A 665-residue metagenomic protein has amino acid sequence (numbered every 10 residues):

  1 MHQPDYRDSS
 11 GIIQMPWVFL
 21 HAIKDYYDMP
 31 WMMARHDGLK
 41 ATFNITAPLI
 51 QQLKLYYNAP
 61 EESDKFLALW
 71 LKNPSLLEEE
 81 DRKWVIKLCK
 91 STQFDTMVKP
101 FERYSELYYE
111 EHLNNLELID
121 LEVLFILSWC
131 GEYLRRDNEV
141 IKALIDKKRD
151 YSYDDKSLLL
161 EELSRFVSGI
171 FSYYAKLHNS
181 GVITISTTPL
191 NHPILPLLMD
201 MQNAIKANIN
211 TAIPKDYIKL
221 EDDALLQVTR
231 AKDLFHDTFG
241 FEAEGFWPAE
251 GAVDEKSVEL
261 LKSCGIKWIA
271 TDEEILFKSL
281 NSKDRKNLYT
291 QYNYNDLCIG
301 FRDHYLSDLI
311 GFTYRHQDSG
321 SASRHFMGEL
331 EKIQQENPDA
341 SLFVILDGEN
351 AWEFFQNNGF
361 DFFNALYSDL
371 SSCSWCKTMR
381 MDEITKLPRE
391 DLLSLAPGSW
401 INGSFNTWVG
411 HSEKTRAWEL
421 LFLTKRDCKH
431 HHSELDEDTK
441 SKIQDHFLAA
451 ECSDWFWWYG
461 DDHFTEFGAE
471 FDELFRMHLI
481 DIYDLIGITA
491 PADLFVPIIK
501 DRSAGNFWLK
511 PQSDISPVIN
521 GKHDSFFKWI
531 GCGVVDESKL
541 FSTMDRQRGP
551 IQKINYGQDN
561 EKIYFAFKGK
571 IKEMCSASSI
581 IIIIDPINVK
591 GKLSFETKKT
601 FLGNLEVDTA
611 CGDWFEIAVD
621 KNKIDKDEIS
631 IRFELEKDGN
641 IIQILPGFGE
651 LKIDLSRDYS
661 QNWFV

Functional and structural regions predicted by a protein language model:
M1-D146, L280-S513: Active-site and substrate-binding clefts of carbohydrate-active enzymes
A34-H36, S172-T187, K262, N293 (+1 more regions): Acidic (Asp/Glu)-rich catalytic clusters
N44-L49, P189-H192, G245-V253, D382-T385: Short, solvent-exposed turn/loop segments enriched in Gly/Ser/Thr/Pro and often Arg
E161-H192, M201-Q202: Structured, charged N-terminal subsegments at the starts of enzyme catalytic cores and at intra-chain domain/subunit
T188, G521, K562-K570, W614-D620: Short, well-ordered beta-strand segments enriched in hydrophobic/aromatic residues
I209-P248, G328-I345: CE4/NodB-like, metal-dependent polysaccharide N-deacetylase domain that modifies extracellular/periplasmic N-acetylated
D222-K283, N350-L370: Catalytic domains of cell-wall/extracellular-matrix polysaccharide-remodeling enzymes, centered on de-N-acetylation
L509-D514, I583-K598, N622-V665: Acidic/polar low-complexity flexible segments
